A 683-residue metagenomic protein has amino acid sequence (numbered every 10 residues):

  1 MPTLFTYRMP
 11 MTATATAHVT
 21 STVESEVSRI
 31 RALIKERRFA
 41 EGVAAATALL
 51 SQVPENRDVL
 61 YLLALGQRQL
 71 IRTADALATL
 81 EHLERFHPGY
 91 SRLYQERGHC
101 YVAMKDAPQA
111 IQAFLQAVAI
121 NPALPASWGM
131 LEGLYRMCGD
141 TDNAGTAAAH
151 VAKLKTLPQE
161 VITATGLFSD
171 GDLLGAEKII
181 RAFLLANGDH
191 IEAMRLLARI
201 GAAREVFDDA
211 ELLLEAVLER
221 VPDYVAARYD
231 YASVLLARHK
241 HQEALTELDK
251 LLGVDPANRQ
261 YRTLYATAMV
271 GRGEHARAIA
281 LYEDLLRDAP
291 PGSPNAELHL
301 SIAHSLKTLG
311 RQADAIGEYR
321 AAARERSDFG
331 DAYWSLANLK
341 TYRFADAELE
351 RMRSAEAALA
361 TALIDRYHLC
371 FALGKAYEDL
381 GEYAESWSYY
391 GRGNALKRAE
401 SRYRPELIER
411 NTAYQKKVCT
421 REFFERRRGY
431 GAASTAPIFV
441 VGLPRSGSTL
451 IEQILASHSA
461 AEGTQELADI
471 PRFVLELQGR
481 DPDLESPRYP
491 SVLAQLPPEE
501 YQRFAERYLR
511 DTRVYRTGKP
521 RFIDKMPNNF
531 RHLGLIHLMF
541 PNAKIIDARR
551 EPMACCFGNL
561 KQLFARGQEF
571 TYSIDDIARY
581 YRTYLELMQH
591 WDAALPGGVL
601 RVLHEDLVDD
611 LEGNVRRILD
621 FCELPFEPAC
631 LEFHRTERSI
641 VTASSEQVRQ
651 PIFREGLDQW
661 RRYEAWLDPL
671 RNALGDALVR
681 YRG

Functional and structural regions predicted by a protein language model:
E24, D58, R92, A126 (+7 more regions): Start-of-helix register in tetratricopeptide repeats
K35, Q69, A103, M137 (+7 more regions): Register position in tetratricopeptide repeats
Q52, F86, I120, K153-L154 (+8 more regions): Structural marker of alpha-solenoid helical repeat scaffolds
R272, L309, A323, A461-T464 (+2 more regions): PAPS-dependent sulfotransferase catalytic domain
Y383-A384, S388-F504, V648-R649, F653: PAPS-dependent sulfotransferase catalytic core
